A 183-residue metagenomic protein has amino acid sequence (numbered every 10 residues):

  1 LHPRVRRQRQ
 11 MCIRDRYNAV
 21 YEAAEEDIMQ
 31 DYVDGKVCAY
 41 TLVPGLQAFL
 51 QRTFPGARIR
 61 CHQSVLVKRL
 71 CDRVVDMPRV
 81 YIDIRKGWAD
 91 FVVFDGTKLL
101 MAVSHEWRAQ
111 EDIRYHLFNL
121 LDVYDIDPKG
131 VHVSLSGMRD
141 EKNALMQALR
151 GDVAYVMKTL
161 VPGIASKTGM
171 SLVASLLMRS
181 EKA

Functional and structural regions predicted by a protein language model:
L1-I13: Single conserved hydrophobic/aromatic residue that forms the stacking wall/gate of nucleotide- or nucleobase-binding
R7, D31, A39, L100 (+2 more regions): Accessory, usually C-terminal, subdomains that scaffold auxiliary metal cofactors
Q8, D27-I126: Small-residue (GG/TT-enriched) beta-loop-alpha framework at ligand/catalytic clefts
Q10, R14-E25: A charged helix-plus-loop insertion that forms the helical arch/lid used to bind and gate nucleic-acid substrates
